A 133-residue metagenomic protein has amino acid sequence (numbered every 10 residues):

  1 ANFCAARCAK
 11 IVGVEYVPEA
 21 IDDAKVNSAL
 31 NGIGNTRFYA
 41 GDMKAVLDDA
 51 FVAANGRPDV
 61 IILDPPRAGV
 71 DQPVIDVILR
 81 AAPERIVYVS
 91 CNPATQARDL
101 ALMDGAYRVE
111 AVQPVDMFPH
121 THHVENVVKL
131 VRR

Functional and structural regions predicted by a protein language model:
A1-R133: Rossmann-like S-adenosyl-L-methionine
